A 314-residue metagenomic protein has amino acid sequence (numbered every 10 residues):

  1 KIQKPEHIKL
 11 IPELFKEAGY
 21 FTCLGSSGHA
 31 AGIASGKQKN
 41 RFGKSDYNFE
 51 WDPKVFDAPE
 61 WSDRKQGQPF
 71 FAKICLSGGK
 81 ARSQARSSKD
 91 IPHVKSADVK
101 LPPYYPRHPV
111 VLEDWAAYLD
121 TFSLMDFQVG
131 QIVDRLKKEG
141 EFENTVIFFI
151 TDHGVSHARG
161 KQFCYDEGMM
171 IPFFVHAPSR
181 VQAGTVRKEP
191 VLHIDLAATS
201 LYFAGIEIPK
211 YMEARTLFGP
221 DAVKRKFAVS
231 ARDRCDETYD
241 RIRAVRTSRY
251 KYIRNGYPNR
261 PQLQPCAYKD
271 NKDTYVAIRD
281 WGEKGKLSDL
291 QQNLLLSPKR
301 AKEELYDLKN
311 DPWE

Functional and structural regions predicted by a protein language model:
K1-E304, P312-W313: Formylglycine-dependent sulfatase
